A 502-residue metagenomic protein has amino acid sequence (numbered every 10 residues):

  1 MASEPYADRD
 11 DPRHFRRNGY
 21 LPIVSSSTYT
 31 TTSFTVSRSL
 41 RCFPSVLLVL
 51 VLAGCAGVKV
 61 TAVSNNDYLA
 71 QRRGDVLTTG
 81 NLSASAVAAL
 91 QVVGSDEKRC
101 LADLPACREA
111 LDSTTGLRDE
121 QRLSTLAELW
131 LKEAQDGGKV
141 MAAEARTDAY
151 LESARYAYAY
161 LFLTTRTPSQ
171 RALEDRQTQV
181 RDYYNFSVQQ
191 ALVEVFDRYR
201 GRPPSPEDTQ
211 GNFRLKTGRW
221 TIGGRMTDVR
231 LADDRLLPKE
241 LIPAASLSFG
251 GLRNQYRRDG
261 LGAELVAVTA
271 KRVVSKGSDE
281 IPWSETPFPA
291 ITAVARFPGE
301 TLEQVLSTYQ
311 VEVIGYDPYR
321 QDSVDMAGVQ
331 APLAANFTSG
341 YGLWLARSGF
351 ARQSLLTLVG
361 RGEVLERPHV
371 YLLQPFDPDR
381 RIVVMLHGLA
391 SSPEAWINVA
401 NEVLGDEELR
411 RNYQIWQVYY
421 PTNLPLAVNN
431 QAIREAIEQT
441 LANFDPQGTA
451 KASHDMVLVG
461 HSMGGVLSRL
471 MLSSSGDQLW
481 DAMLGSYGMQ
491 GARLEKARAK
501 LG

Functional and structural regions predicted by a protein language model:
P44-A53: Bacterial N-terminal signal peptides
A53-R73: Bacterial Sec signal peptide processing site at the extreme N-terminus
G74-Q91, E120-E133: Amphipathic alpha-helical repeat scaffolds of TPR domains
D96-C107: Helix-turn-helix repeat elements of alpha-solenoid scaffolds
D112, L131-S205, V383-L389, V418-N423 (+1 more regions): Serine-dependent carboxylesterase/thioesterase catalytic core of lipase-like alpha/beta-hydrolase/SGNH enzymes
W130-E133, A154-Y158, F162-G277: Non-catalytic protein-protein interaction scaffold segments in large eukaryotic complex-forming proteins
P282-P378: Non-catalytic propeptide/linker segments at domain boundaries
P368-E408: Short, surface-exposed "cap/lid" segments of acyl-processing enzymes
